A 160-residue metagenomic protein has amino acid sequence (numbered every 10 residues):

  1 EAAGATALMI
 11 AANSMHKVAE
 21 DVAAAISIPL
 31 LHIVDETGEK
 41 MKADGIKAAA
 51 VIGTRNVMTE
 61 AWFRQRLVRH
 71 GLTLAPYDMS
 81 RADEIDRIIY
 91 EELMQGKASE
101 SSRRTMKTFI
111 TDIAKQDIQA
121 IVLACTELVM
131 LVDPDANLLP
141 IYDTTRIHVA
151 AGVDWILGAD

Functional and structural regions predicted by a protein language model:
E1-D160: Non-catalytic structural scaffold of enzyme domains
